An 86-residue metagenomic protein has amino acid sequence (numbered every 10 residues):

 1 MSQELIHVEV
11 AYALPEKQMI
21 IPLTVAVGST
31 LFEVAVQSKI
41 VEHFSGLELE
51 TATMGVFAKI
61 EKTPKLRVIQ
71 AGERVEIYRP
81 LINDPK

Functional and structural regions predicted by a protein language model:
M1-K86: Ubiquitin-like/PB1-type beta-grasp interaction modules and other compact soluble beta-rich domains
